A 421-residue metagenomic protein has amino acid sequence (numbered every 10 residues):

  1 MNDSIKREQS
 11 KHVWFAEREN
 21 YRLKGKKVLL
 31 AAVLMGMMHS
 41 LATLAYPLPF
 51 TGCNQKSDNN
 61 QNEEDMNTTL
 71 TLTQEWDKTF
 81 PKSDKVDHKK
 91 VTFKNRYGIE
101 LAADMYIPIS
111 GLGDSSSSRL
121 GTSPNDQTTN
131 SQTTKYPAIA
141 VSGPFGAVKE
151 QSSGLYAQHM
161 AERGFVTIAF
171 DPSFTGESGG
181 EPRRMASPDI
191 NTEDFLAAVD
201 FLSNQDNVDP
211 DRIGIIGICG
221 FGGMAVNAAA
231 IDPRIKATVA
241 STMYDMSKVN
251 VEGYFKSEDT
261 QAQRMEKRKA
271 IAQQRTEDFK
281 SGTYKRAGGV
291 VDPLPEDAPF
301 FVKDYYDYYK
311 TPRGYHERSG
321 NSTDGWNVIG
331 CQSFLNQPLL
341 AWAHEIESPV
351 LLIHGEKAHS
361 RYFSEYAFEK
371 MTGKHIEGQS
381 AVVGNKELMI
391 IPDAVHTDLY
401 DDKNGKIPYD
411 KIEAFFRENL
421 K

Functional and structural regions predicted by a protein language model:
L70-L112: N-terminal cap/lid segment of alpha/beta-hydrolase-fold proteins
V148-S152, T175-P210, D402-P408: Catalytic nucleophile-loop/oxyanion-hole region of alpha/beta-hydrolase and closely related hydrolase-like folds
H159-E177: Conserved alpha/beta-hydrolase
N207-C219: Alpha/beta-hydrolase fold nucleophile elbow
V226-T311: Alpha/beta-hydrolase-fold enzymes
I346, L352-H354: Short beta-strand/loop motif that positions the catalytic acidic residue of the alpha/beta-hydrolase fold
M371-T397: Catalytic histidine neighborhood in serine/cysteine hydrolases with alpha/beta-hydrolase-type architecture
P392-A394, D402-K421: Catalytic active-site module of serine/aspartate enzymes centered on a nucleophile-bearing elbow/loop
